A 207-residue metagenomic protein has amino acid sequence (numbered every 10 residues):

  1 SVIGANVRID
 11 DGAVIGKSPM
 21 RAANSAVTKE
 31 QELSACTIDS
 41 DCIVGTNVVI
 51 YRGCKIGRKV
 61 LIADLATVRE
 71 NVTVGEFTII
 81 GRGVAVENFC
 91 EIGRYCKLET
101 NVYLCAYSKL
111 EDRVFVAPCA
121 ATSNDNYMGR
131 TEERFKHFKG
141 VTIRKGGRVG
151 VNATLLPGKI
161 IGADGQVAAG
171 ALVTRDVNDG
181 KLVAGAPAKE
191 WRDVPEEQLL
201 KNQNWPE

Functional and structural regions predicted by a protein language model:
S1-A184, A188-E190: Structural signal for interior beta-strand "rungs" in well-ordered beta-sheet cores of soluble enzyme domains
G180, V194-P206: A glycine/serine/threonine-rich, flexible loop-to-helix segment that serves as the NAD(P) cofactor-binding "lid"
